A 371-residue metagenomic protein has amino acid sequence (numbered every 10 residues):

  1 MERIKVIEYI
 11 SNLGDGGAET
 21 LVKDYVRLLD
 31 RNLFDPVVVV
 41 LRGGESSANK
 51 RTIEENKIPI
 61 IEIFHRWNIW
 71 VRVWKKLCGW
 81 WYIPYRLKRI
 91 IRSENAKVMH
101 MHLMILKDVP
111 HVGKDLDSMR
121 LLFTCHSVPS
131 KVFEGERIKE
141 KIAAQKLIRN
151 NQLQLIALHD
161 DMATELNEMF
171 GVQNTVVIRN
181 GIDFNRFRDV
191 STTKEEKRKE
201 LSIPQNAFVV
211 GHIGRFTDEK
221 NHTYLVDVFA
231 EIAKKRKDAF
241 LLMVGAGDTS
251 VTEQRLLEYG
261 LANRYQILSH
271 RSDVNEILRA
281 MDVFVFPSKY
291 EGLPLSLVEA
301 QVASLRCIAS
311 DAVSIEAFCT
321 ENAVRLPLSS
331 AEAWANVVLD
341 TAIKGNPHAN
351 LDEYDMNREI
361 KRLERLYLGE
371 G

Functional and structural regions predicted by a protein language model:
R3, E8-G16, T20-C78, M162-M169 (+2 more regions): N-terminal strand-loop element at the rim of the active site of nucleotide-sugar-dependent glycosyltransferases
G17, I343-G371: A charged, aromatic-enriched C-terminal amphipathic alpha-helix characteristic of glycosyltransferases across folds
E19-D24, F208, H212-E231, S250: A conserved mid-protein helix/loop that constitutes part of the nucleotide-sugar donor-binding site
M101-K107, C125: Short His-centered aromatic/hydrophobic patch
R149-F187: A short, active-site helix/loop in glycosyltransferases that binds the activated sugar's phosphate group
H270, K289: Aromatic "clamp/platform" in nucleotide-sugar-dependent glycosyltransferases that forms part of the donor/acceptor
R306-S310: Short hydrophobic beta-strand element within catalytic cores of glycosyltransferases and related nucleotide-activated
E316-I343, N357: Change "using UDP/GDP/dTDP sugars" to "using nucleotide sugars
